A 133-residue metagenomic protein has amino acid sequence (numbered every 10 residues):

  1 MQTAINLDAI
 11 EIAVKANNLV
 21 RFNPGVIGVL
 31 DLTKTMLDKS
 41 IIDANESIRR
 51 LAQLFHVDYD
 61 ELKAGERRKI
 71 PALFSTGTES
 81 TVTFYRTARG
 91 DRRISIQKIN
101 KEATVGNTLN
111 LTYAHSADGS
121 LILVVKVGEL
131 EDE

Functional and structural regions predicted by a protein language model:
Q2-E133: Acidic, low-complexity intrinsically disordered regions
